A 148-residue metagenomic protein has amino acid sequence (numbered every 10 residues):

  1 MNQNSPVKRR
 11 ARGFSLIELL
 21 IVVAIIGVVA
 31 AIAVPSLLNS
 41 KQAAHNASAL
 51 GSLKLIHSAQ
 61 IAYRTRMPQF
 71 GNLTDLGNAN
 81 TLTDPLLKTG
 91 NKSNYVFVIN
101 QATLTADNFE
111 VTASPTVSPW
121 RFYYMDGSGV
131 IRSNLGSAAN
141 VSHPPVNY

Functional and structural regions predicted by a protein language model:
M1-F14: N-terminal leader/signal peptides at the extreme start of proteins
L20-S36: Alpha-helical hydrophobic helix detector
V34, N39, D75-N78: Phosphate-coordinating loops and pocket residues in cytosolic domains that bind phosphorylated ligands
P35-L38, R64, R132: Nucleotide phosphate-binding site architecture
S36-L53: Aliphatic-rich helix starts adjacent to a transmembrane/signal segment
L55-S128, L135, P145-Y148: Extracellular/periplasmic head regions of type IV pilus-like filament subunits
